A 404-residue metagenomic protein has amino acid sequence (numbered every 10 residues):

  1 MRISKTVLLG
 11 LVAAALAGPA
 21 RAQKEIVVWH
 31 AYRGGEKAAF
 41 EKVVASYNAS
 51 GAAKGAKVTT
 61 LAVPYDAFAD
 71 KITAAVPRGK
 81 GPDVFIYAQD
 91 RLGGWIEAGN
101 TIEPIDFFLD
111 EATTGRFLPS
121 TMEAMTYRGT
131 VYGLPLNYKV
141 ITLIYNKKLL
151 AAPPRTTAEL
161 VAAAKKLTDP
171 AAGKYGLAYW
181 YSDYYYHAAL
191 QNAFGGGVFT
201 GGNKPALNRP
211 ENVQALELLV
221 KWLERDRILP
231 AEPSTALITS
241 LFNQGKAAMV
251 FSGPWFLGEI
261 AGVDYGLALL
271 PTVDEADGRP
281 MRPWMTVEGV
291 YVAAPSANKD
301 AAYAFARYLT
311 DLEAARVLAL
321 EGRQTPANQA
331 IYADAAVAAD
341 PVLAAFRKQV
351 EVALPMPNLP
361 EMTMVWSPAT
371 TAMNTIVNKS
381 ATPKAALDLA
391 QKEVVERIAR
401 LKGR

Functional and structural regions predicted by a protein language model:
L9-L11, A22-G99, E111-T113, D274-G278 (+7 more regions): Conserved N-terminal structural module of periplasmic/extracytoplasmic solute-binding proteins
A62-K71, D90, T157-E159, P230-Q244: Short helix-initiation/N-cap motifs at beta->coil->alpha
A74, P82-D83, A112-Y145, Y175-G176 (+2 more regions): A structural signal for short loop-to-beta-strand junctions that line the ligand-binding cleft of periplasmic/secreted
D83-I86, A248-G253, G266: Paired acidic/hydrophobic, glycine-rich loop segments that form the ligand-binding mouth/hinge of periplasmic-binding
Q89-V140, A152, T157-A163, A189 (+3 more regions): Hinge/lid segment of periplasmic solute-binding proteins
T130-L136, I141, E159-P205, V220 (+1 more regions): Extracytoplasmic/periplasmic solute-binding protein
A163-A164, K204-A231: Glycine-centered hinge/linker elements that transmit conformational signals in sensory and ligand-binding systems
P254-G266, P271-T371, K402-G403: C-terminal lobe and pocket-closing loops of periplasmic/extracytoplasmic Venus-flytrap solute-binding proteins
